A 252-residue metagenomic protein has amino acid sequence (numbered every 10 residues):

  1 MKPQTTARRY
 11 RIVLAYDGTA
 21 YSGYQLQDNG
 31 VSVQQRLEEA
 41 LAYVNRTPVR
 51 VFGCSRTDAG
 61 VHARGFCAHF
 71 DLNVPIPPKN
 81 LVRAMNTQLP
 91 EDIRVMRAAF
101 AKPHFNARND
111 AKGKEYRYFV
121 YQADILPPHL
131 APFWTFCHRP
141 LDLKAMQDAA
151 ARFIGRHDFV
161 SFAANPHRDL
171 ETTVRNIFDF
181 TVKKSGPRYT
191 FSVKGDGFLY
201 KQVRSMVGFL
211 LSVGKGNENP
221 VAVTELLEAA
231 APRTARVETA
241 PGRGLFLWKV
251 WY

Functional and structural regions predicted by a protein language model:
M1-Y252: Structured-RNA-binding interfaces characteristic of tRNA pseudouridine synthases
